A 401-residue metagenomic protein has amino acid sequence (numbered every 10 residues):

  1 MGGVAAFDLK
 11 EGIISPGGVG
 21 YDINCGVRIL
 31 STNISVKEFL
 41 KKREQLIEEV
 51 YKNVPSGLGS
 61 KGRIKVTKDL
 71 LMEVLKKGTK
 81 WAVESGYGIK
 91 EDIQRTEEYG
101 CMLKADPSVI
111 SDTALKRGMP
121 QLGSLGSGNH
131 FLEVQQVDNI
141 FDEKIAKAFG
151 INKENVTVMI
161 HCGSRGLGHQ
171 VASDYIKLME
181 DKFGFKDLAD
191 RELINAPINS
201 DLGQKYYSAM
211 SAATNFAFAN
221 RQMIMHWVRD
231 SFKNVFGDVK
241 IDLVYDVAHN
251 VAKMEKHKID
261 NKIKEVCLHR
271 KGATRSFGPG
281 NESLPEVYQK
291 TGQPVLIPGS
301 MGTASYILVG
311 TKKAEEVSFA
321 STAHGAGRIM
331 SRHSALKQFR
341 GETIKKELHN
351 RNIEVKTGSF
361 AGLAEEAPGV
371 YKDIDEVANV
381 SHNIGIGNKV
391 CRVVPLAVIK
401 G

Functional and structural regions predicted by a protein language model:
M1, A5-G18, N24, K41-G59 (+1 more regions): Domain-length cofactor-binding catalytic modules of enzymes
C25-N33: Acidic/polar active-site rim loop that often engages polyanionic ligands
V36: Patatin-like phospholipase
